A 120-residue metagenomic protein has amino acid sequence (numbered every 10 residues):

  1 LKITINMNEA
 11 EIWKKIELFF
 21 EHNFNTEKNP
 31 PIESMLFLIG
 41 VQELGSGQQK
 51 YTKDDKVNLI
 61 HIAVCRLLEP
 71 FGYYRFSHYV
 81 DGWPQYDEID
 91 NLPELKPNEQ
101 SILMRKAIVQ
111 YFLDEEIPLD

Functional and structural regions predicted by a protein language model:
I5-K14, N91, L113-P118: Surface/interface-facing alpha-helical segments and adjacent flexible terminal/loop regions used for partner/assembly
N6-L44: N-terminal low-complexity, intrinsically disordered segments
I12, I16, P31-M35, K56-A63 (+1 more regions): Residue-level detector of well-ordered alpha-helical segments, enriched for hydrophobic/aromatic packing positions
N23-I32, Q49-L59: Structural motif
E27, E43-S46, R66-Y79, Y111 (+1 more regions): Amphipathic alpha-helical interaction segments
E33-S46, L59-P70, K106: Short, hydrophobic/amphipathic alpha-helical patches that form generic packing surfaces within helical domains
Y51-Q100: Amphipathic protein-protein interaction modules
L92-L119: Helix-rich interaction surfaces within compact, conserved domain-sized segments that mediate assembly or partner
